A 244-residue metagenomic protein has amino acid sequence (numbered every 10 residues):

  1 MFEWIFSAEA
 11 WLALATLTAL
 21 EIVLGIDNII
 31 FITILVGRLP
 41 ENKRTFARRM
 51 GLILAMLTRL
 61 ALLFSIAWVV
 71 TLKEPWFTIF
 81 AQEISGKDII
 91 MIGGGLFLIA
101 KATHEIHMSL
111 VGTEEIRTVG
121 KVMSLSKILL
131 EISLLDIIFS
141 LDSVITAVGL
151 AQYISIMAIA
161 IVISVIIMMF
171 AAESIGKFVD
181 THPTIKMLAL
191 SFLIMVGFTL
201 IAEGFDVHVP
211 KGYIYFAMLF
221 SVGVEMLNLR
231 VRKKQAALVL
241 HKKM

Functional and structural regions predicted by a protein language model:
M1-M244: Multi-pass alpha-helical transmembrane bundle typical of ion/small-solute transporters and intramembrane aspartyl
